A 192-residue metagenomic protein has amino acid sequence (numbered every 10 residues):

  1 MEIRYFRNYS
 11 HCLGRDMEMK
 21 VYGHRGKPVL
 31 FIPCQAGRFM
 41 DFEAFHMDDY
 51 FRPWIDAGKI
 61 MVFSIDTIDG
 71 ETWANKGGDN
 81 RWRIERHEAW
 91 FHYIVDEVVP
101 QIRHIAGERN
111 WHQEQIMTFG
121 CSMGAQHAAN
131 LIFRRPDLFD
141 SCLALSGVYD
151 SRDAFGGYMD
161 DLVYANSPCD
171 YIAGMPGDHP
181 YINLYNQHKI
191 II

Functional and structural regions predicted by a protein language model:
M1-I192: Non-catalytic cap/lid and distal C-terminal segments of serine-dependent acyl enzymes
